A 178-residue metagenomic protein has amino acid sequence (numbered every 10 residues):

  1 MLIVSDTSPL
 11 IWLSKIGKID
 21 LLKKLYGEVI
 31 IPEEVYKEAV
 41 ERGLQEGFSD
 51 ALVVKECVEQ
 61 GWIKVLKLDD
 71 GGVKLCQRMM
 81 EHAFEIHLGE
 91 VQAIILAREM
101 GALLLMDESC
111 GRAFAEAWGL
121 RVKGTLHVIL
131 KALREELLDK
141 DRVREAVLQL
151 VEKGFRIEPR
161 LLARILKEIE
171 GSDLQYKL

Functional and structural regions predicted by a protein language model:
M1-V4, S8-A102, S109, L120 (+1 more regions): Active-site-proximal, substrate-binding regions of enzyme catalytic domains and RNA-binding/basic surfaces
K18, M100-L105, L133-K140: Short helix-capping/linker segments at secondary-structure and domain boundaries
L52, R112-L178: Acidic, PIN/NYN-like endoribonuclease modules and their adjacent C-terminal/linker elements
